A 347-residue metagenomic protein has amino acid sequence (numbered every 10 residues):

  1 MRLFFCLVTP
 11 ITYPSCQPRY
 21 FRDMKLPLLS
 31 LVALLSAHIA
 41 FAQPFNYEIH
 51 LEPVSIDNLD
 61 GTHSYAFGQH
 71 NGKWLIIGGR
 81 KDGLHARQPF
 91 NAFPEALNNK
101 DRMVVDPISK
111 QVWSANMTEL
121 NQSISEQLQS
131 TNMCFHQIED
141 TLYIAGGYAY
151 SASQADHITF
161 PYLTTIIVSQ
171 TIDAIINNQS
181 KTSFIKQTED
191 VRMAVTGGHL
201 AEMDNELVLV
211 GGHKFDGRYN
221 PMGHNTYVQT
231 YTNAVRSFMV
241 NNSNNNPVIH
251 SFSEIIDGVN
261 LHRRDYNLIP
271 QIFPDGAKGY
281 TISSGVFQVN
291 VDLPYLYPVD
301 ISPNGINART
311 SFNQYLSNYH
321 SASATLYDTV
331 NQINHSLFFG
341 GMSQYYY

Functional and structural regions predicted by a protein language model:
P44-S55, A66-E119, A152-T159, I167-I176: Beta-propeller domains
P44-S55, K110-S123, S169-V191, F238-V259 (+1 more regions): Blade-edge beta-strand/turn elements of extracellular beta-propeller and related beta-sheet repeat scaffolds
H63-F67, E126-F135, T196-L200, R264-I269 (+1 more regions): Beta-propeller and closely related beta-sheet repeat lectin domains
K73-I77, T141-A145, E206-L209, G276-I282 (+1 more regions): Entry beta-strands of beta-propeller and related beta-repeat scaffolds
G79-N99, A145-P161, G212-T230, G285-L296 (+1 more regions): Short, conserved, GDST-rich strand-edge loop motifs in beta-rich repeat architectures
N91-K110, H157-A174, M222-S243, P294-G305: Beta-propeller blade signature
S125-C134, A149-E202: Asp-box/WD-like beta-propeller blade repeats and closely related beta-sheet repeat scaffolds
V210, K214-A324: Beta-propeller domains
